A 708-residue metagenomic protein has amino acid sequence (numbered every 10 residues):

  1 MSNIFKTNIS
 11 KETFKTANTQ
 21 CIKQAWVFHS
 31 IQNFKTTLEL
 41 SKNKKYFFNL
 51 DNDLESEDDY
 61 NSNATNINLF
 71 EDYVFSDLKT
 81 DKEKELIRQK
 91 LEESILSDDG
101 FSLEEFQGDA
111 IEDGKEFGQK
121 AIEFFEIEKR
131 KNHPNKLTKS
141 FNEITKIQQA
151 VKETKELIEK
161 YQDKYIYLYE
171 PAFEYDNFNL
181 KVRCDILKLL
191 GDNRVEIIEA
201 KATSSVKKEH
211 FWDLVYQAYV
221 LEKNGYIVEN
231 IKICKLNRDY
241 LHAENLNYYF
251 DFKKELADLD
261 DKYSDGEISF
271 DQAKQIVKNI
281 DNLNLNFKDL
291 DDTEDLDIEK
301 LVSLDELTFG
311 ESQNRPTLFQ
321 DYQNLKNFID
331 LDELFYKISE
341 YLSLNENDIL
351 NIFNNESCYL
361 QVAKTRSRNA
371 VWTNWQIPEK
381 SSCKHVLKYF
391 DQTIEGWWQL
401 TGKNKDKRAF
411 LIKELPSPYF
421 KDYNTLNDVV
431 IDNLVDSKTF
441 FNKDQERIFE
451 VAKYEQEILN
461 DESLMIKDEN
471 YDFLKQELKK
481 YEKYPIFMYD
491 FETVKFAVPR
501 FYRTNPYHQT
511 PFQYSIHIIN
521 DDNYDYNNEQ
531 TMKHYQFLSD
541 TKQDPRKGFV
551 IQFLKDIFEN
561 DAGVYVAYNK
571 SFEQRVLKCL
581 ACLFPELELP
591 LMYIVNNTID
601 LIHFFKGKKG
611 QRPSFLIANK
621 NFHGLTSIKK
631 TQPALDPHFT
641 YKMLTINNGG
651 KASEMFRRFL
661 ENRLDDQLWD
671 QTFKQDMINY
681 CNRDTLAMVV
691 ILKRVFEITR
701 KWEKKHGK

Functional and structural regions predicted by a protein language model:
M1-L190, I412, Y423, D428-K438: Metal-dependent nuclease catalytic cores that hydrolyze phosphodiester bonds in DNA/RNA, characterized by
H29-N33, F496-F501, E573-L583: Short active-site loop/helix that positions an aromatic residue
Y165-F173, K181-D185, I197-E199, E209-F328 (+1 more regions): Conserved DEDDh/DEDDy metal-dependent 3′-5′ exonuclease domain
V182-S205, D490-T493: Conserved catalytic cores of phosphodiester-cleaving nucleases, focusing on short active-site segments
R194-E196, P485-F487, V564: Structural motif
F270-A409, T631-K708: Acidic, Mg2+-coordinating catalytic module of metal-dependent nucleases/exonucleases that use a two-metal-ion mechanism
L400-P485: N-terminal accessory regions of nucleic-acid-interacting proteins
E462-S463, N470-F558: Conserved RNase H-like, two-metal-ion catalytic cores of nucleic-acid enzymes
